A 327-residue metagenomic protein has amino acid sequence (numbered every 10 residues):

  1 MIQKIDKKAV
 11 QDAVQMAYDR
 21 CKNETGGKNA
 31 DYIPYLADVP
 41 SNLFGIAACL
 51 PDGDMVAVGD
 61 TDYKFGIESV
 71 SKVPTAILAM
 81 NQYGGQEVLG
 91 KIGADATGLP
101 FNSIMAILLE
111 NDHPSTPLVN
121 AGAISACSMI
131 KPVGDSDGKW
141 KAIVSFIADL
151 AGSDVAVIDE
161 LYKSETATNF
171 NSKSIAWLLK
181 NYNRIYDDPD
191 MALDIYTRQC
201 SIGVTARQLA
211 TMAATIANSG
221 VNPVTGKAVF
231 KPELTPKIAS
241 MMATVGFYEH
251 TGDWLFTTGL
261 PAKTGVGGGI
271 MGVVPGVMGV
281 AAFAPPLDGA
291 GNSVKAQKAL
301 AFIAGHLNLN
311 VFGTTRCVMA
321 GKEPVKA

Functional and structural regions predicted by a protein language model:
I2-G26, A79-Q199: Active-site-adjacent helix/loop patches that line small-molecule binding or acyl-intermediate pockets
K22-V58, M271-G272: A short, well-structured edge-of-sheet supersecondary motif
L36-V39, S115-T116, A167, G259-K263 (+1 more regions): Short Gly/Pro-enriched turn/cap motifs at secondary-structure boundaries
D52-G53, G66-L89, M212, V280: Active-site SXXK
D62-K64: A short acidic/small-residue loop/turn micro-motif
T75-M80, A126-I130, I175, L179 (+3 more regions): Buried hydrophobic packing segments
T166-N169, W177-K237, D288-S293: Penicillin-binding protein/beta-lactamase superfamily catalytic region
S219-A327: Structured C-terminal helix/loop/strand segments within mature extracytoplasmic catalytic/sensor domains
